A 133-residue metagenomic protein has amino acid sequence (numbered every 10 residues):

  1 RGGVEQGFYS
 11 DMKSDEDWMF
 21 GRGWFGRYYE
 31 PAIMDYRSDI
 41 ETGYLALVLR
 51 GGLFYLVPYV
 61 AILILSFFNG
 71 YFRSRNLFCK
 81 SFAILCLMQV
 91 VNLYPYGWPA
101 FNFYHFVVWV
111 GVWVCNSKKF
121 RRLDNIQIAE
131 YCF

Functional and structural regions predicted by a protein language model:
R1-G51: Long extracytoplasmic/lumenal interhelical loops at the membrane interface of multi-pass membrane proteins
F8-M12, G70-Y71, V110-V112: Hydrophobic, Leu/Ile/Phe/Ala-enriched alpha-helical segments that form helix-helix packing faces
E30-A32, A61, F106: N-terminal low-complexity, intrinsically disordered patches enriched in charged
M34-D35, R73-R75, S117: Alpha-helix boundary/capping detector
M34-Y36, L65, V110: Alpha-helix termini
I40-G43, V48-Y55, P95-H105: Membrane-interface micro-motifs in multi-pass membrane enzymes
R50-V90, D124: Hydrophobic transmembrane alpha-helices and their immediate junctions
L85-V90, P99-F133: Transmembrane alpha-helices of multi-pass inner-membrane enzymes
